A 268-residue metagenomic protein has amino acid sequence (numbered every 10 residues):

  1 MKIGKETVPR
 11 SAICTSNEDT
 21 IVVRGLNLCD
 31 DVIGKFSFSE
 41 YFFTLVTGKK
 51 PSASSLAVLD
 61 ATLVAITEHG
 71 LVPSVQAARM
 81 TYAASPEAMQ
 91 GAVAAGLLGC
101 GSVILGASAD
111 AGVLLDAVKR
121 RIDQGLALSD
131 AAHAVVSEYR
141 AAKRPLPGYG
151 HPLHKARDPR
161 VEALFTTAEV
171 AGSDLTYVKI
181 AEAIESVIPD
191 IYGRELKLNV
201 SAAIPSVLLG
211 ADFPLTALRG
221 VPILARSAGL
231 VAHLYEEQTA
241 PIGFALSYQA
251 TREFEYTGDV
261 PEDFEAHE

Functional and structural regions predicted by a protein language model:
M1-E268: Non-transmembrane, aqueous-exposed alpha-helical and coiled segments at domain scale
